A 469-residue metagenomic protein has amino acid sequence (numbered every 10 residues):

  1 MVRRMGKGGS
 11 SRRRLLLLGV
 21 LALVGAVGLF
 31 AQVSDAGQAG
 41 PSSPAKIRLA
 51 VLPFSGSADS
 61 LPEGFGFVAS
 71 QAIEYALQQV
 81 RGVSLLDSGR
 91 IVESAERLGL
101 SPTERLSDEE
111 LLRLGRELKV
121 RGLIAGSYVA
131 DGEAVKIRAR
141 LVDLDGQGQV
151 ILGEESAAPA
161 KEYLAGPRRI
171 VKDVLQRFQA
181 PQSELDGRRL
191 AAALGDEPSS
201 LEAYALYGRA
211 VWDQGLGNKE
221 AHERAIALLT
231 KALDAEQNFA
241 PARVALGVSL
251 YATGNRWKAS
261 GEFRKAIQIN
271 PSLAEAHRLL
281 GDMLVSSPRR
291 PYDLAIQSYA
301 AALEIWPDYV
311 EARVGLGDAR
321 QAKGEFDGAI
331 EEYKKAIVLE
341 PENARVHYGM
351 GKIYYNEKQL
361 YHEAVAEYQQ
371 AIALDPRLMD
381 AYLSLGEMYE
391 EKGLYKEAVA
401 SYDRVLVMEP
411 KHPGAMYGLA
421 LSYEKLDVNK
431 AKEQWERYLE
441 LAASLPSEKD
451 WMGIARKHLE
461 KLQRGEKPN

Functional and structural regions predicted by a protein language model:
A31-V83, I91, E197-L201, Y207-Q214 (+1 more regions): A structural "domain/chain start" motif
G37, Q71-A72, A76, G89-G215: Catalytic-center loop of serine/cysteine hydrolases
L201-A235, D282-V285, D318: Alpha-helical segment of the N-proximal tetratricopeptide repeat
A203, A240-P241, A274-E275, V310-E311 (+5 more regions): Helix-start (N-cap) detector for alpha-helical repeat units in TPR-like alpha-solenoids, especially tetratricopeptide
Q214, Y251, R278, V285-S287 (+6 more regions): Position-specific recognition of the canonical hydrophobic site in helix A of tetratricopeptide repeat
E220-A227, A252-K265, S286-A301, A322-K335 (+3 more regions): Structural signature of tandem alpha-helical TPR/SEL1-like repeats, specifically the intra-repeat loop/turn
A235, I269, I305, L339 (+3 more regions): Structural marker of alpha-solenoid helical repeat scaffolds
